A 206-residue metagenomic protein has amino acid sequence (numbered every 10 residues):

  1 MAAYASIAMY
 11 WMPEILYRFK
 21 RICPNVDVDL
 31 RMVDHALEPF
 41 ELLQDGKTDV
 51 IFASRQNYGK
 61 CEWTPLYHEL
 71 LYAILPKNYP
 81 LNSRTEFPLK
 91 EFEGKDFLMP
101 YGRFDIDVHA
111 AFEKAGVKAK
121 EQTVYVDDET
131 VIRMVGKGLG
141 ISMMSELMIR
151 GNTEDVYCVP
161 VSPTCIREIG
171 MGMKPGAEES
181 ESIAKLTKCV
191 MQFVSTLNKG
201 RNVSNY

Functional and structural regions predicted by a protein language model:
M1-A2, I51, I74, L98 (+2 more regions): Short, well-ordered beta-strand segments
M1-Y58, Y125: Central regulatory/effector-binding core of bacterial HTH transcription factors
S6, V33-D34, G102-R103, G176-A177: Short, surface-exposed acidic/glycine-rich loop or hinge patches that mediate macromolecular interfaces
W11, Y157-N202, Y206: A late-sequence structural motif
D34-P39, Q44-K47, R103-Y157: Hydrophobic hinge/microswitch elements
G59-P65, E69-L70, R84, T130-G176: Beta-alpha-beta core module
K60-L71, L75-F97, E181: Flexible hinge/capping segments at coil-to-helix
L81, K95-G116, E179-T187, L197-V203: Secondary-structure junction motif
